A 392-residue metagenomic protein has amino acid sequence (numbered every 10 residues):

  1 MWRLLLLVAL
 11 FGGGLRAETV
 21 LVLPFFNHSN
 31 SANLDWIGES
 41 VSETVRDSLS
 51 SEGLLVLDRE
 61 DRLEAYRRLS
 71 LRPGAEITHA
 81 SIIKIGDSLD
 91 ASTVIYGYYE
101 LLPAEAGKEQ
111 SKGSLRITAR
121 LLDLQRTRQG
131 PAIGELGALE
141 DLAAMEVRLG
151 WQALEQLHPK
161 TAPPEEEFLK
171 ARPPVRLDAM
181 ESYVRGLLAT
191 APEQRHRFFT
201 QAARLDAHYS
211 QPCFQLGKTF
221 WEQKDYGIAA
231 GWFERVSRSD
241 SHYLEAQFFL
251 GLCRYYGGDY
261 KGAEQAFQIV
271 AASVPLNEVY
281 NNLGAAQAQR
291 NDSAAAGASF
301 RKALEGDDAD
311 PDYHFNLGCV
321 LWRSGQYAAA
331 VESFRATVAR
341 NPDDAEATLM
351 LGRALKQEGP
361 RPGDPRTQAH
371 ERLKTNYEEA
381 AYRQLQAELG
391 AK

Functional and structural regions predicted by a protein language model:
E18-K108, L124, R128-E135, F168-R172: Short beta-strand->alpha-helix linker/helix-N-cap micro-motif that forms a surface specificity/interaction loop
A144-A189: Mid-sequence helix-capping/hinge segment at a functional interface
R176-Q211, Q215-K224, Y256: Alpha-helical segment of the N-proximal tetratricopeptide repeat
N341-K392: Terminal, low-structured helical/coil segments at or just beyond the last alpha-helical repeat
